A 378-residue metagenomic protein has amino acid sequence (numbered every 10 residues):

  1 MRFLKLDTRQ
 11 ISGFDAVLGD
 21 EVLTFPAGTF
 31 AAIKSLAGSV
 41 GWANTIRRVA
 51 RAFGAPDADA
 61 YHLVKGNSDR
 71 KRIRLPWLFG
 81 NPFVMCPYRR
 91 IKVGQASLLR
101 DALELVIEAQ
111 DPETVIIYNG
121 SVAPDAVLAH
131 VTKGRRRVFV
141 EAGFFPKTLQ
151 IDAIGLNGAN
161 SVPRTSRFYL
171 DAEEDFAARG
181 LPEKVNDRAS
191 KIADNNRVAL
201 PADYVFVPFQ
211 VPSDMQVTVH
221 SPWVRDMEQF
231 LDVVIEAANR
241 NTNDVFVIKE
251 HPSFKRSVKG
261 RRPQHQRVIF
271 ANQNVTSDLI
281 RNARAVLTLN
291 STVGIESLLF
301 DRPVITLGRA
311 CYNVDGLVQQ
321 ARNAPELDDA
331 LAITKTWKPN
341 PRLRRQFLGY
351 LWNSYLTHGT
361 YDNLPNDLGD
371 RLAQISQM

Functional and structural regions predicted by a protein language model:
K5-S97, A142-D187: Conserved N-terminal ligand/cofactor-binding loop architecture of enzyme catalytic domains
A27, A142, A202-Q216, E250-H251: Short loop/turn segments at strand-loop or loop-helix junctions that form parts of catalytic or ligand-binding pockets
F79, L231-F270: Catalytic donor nucleotide-activated moiety binding site of glycosyltransferases and closely related
A96-D101, W223-A237: Well-ordered, non-membrane alpha-helical segments in soluble/globular domains
A102-G158: Conserved nucleotide-sugar donor-interacting segment of glycosyltransferase catalytic cores, predominantly GT-B
V106-E108, V198, L279-I280: Structural alpha-helical scaffold elements that stabilize or flank donor/cofactor-binding regions in carbohydrate
I117-G120, P124-A126, Q273-Q319: A donor-sugar binding/catalytic signature common to diverse glycosyltransferases and related nucleotide-sugar
G158-R197, L317-M378: Leloir-type glycosyltransferase catalytic cores
